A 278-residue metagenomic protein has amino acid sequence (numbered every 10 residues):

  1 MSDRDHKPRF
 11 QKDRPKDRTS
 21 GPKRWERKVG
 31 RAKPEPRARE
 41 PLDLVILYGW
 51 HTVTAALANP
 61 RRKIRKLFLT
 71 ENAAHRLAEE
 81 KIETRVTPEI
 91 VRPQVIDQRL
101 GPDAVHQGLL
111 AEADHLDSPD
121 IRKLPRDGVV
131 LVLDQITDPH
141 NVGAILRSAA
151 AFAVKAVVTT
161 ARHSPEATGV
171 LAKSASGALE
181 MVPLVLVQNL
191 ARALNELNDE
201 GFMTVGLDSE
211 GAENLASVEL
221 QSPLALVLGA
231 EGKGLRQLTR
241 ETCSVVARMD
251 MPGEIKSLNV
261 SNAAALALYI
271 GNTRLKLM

Functional and structural regions predicted by a protein language model:
M1-D120: N-terminal positively charged helical leader segments and presequences
N72, P93-I96, R162-S164, E231-K233 (+1 more regions): Short, acidic/turn-prone active-site loops that include or flank metal/cofactor- and phosphate-binding residues
R76, S164-V170, K233-T242: Short, glycine/polar-rich helix-capping loops at beta-to-alpha or helix-loop-helix junctions that flank or form
K123-E213: RNA substrate-binding interface of SAM-dependent RNA methyltransferases
H140-A144, L235, V260: Short glycine/serine/threonine-rich phosphate/pyrophosphate-binding segments that cradle anionic phosphate groups
A150-A151, A172-A178, Q237-M278: Structured adenosyl-cofactor binding patch, chiefly the S-adenosyl-L-methionine
V205-N259: Active-site/ligand-binding-proximal alpha/beta "capping" segment
